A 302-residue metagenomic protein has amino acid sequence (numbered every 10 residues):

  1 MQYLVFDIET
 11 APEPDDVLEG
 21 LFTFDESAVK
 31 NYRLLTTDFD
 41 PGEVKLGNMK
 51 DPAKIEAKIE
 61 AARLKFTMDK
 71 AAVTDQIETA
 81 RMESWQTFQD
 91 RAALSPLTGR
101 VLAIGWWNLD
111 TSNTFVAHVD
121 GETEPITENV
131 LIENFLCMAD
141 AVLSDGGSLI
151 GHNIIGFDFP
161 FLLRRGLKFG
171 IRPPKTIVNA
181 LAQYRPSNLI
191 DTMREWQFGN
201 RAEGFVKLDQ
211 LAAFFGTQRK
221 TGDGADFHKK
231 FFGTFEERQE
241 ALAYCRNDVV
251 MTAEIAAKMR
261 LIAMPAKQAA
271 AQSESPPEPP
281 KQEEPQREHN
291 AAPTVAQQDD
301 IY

Functional and structural regions predicted by a protein language model:
Q2, T98-P125, L143-A266: Metal-dependent phosphoesterase core characteristic of DEDDh/y 3'-5' exonuclease domains
Y3-R164: Conserved non-catalytic scaffold segment of RNase H-like nuclease domains
F22, M264-Q272: Short, glycine/acidic-rich hinge or "gate" loops at secondary-structure transitions that mediate conformational
D51-K54, P277, Q286, N290: Compositionally biased, low-complexity segments enriched in small residues
E60, L64-K65, Q272-E274, T294-V295: Compositionally biased non-globular segments, especially hydrophobic aliphatic-rich helices of signal peptides
P125-V130, P277-E283: Short, mixed-charge aromatic SLiMs
K258, M264, P276-E278, E288: Intrinsic, low-complexity terminal and presequence regions
K281-Y302: Long, low-complexity, intrinsically disordered segments
